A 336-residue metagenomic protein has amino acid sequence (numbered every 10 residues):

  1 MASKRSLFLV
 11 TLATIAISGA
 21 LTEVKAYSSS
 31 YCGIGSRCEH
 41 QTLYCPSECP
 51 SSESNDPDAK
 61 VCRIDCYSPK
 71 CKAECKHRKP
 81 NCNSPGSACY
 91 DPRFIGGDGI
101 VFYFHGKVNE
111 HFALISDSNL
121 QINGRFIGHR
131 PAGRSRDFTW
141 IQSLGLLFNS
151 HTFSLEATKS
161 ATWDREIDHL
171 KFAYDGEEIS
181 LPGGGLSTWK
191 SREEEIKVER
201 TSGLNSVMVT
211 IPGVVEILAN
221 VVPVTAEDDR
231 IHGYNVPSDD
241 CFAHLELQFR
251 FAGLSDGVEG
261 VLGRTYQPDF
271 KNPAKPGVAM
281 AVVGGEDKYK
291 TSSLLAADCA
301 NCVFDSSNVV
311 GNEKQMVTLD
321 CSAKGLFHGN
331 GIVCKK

Functional and structural regions predicted by a protein language model:
M1, E23-Y27: Plant-biased recognition of short, low-complexity, intrinsically disordered N-terminal tails
M1, G33, G86-A88: Generic detector of short alpha-helix boundary/capping microenvironments and adjacent low-complexity segments
M1, R5-F8, C38: Bacterial/eukaryotic Sec-type N-terminal signal peptides
R5-E23: Cleavable N-terminal signal peptides of Sec/SRP-targeted secreted and luminal proteins
A13-I15, P46, D91-P92: N-terminal-proximal low-complexity accessory segments that begin disordered and transition into the first
Y27-N81: Secreted, short cysteine-rich peptides and small extracellular cysteine-rich domains stabilized by multiple disulfide
N81-K336: Von Willebrand factor type D
